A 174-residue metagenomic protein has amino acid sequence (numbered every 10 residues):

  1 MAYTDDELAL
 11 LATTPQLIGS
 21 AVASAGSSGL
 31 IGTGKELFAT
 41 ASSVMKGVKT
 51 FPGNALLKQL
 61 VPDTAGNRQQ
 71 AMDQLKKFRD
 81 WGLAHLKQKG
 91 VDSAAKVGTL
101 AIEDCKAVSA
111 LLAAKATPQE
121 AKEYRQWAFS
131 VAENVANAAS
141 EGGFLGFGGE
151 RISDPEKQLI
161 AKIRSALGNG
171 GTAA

Functional and structural regions predicted by a protein language model:
M1-A174: Small-residue-enriched hydrophobic alpha-helices in membranes
